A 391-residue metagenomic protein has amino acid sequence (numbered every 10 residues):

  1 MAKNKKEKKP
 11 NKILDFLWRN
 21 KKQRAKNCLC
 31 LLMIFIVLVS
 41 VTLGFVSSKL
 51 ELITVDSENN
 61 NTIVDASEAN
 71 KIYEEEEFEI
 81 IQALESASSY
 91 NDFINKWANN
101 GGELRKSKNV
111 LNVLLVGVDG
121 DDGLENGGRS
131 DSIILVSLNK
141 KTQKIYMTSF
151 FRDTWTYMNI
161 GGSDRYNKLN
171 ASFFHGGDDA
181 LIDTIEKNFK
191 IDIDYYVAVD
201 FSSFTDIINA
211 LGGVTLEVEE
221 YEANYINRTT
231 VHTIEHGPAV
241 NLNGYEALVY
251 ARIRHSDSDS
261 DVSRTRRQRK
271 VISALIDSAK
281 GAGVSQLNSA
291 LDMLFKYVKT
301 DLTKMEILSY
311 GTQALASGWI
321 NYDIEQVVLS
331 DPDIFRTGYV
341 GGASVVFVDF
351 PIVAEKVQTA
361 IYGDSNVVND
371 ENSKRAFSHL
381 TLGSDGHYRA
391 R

Functional and structural regions predicted by a protein language model:
A2-F35, V41-R391: Non-catalytic, solvent-exposed segments at the cell envelope interface
